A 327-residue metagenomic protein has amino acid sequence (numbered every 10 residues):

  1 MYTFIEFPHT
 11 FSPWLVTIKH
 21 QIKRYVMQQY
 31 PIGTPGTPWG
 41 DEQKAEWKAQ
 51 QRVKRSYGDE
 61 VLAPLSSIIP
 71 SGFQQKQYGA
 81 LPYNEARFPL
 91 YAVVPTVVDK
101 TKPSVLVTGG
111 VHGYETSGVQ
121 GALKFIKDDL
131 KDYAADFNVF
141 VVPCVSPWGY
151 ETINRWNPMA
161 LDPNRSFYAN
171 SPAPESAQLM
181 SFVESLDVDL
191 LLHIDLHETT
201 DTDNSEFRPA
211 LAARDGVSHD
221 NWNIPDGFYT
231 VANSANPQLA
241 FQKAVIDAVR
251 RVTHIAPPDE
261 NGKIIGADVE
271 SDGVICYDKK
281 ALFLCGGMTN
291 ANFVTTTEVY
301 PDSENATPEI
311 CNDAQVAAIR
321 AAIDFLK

Functional and structural regions predicted by a protein language model:
T3-E6, T10-P13, T17: Short, positively charged and aromatic/hydrophobic N-terminal segments
W14, I18-P89: Short glycine- and acidic-rich boundary segments immediately preceding or forming the N-terminal edge of structured
I32-T34, P38, P258-K327: Active-site-adjacent mobile loop/cap segments within catalytic or ligand-binding domains
L90-T101: Short beta-strand-to-loop junctions in surface cap/lid or active-site-entrance loops
D99-K100, Y133-A135, G287-N290: Extracellular/periplasmic catalytic domains that process cell-envelope and extracellular macromolecules
K102-P103, T116-I246, R251, I255-D259 (+1 more regions): Active-site/substrate-binding loop(s) of hydrolase catalytic cores
P103-G109: Short beta-strand element of the alpha/beta-hydrolase
H112: Conserved phosphate/anionic-ligand binding catalytic regions in large, soluble enzymes, centered on
